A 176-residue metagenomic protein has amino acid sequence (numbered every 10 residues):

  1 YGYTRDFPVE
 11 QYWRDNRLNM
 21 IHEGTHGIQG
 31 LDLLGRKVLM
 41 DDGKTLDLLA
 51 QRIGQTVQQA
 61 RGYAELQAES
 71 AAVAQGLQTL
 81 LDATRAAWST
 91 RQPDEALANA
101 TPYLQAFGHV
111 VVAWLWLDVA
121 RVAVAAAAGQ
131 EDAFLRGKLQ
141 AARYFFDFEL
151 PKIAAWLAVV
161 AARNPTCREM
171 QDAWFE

Functional and structural regions predicted by a protein language model:
Y1-L48, Y144-C167, Q171: Alpha-helix capping/hinge segments and adjacent helical runs
K37-M40, R52-E176: C-terminal amphipathic alpha-helical interaction region
